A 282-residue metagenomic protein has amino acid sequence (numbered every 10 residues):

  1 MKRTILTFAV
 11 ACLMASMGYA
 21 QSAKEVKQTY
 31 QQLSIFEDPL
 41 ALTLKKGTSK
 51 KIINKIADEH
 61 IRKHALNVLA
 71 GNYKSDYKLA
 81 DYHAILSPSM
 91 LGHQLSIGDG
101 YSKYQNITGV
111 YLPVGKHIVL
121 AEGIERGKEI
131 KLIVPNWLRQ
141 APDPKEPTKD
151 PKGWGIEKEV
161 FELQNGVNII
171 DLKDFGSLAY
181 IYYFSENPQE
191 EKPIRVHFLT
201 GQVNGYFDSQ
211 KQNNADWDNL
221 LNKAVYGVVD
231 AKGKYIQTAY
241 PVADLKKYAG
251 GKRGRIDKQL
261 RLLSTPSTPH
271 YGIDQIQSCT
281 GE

Functional and structural regions predicted by a protein language model:
M1-L6: Bacterial N-terminal signal peptides that target proteins for export
T7-S16: Bacterial N-terminal signal peptides
G18-S22: Boundary at the C-terminal end of the N-terminal hydrophobic targeting segment
K24-F207: Beta-strand-enriched, solvent-exposed domains that form extended recognition/catalytic surfaces
K50-A57, R62, W217-N222, D257-S264 (+1 more regions): Generic detector of well-ordered alpha-helical segments enriched in charged/polar residues, highlighting helical
V114, F175-G176, V225-Y226, K232-K234: Short, well-ordered loop/turn elements at secondary-structure boundaries
H197-D230: Low-complexity, Pro/Ser/Thr- and charge-rich linker/hinge segments at domain boundaries
N219, G227-E282: Catalytic cores of extracellular degradative/oxidative enzymes
